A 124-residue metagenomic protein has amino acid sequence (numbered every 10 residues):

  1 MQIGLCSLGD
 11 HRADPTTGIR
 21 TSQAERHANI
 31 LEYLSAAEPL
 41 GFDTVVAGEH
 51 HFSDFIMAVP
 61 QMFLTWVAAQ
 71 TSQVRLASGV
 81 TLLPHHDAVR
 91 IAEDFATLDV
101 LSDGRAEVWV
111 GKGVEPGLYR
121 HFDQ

Functional and structural regions predicted by a protein language model:
M1-T71, R75: N-terminal beta1-alpha1-beta2 module of alpha/beta enzyme domains
Q2-Q23, H85-Q124: Flexible, glycine-rich active-site loops centered on histidine and acidic residues that chelate a metal or position
G48, G79, W109-G111: Structural motif
H51, T81, G113-E115: Catalytic metal-binding/acid-base residues of hydrolase active sites
P60, W66-Q70, L76-S78, V100-E107 (+1 more regions): Amphipathic repeat-derived elements
A77-H85: The substrate-binding groove and active-site-proximal loops of carbohydrate-active enzymes, especially glycoside
